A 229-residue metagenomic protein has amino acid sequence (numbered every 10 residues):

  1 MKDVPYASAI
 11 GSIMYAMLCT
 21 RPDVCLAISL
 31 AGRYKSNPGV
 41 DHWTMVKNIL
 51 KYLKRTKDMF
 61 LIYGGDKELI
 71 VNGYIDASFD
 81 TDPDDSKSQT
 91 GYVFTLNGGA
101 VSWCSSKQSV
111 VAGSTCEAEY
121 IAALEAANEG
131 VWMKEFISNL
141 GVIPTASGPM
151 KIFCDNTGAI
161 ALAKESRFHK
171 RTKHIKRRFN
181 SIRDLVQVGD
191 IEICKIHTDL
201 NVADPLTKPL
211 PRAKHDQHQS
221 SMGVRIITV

Functional and structural regions predicted by a protein language model:
M1-M59, H197, P205-L206: C-terminal reverse transcriptase regions that engage the nucleic-acid substrate
D3-M17, P22-C25, S78-T81, Q89 (+1 more regions): Conserved pre-motif C helix in the palm subdomain of viral-like polymerases
I13, Y74-C116: RNase H-like nuclease fold core
C19, Y52, T95-N97, E125-A126 (+2 more regions): Conserved catalytic core of Hanks-type protein kinase domains
K51-I75, T145-A146: Structured nucleic-acid-interacting core domains from mobile-element enzymes and related host factors, especially RNase
R55-M59, D80, A100-S102, F136-V142: Conserved helix-loop functional segments at active or binding sites
D58-M59, I70-N72, G91-V93, G99-A100 (+1 more regions): Conserved active-site beta-strand-loop modules that form the wall/rim of enzyme catalytic pockets and either contain
E68-I70, S88, S106-V229: RNase H-like nuclease module associated with reverse transcription
